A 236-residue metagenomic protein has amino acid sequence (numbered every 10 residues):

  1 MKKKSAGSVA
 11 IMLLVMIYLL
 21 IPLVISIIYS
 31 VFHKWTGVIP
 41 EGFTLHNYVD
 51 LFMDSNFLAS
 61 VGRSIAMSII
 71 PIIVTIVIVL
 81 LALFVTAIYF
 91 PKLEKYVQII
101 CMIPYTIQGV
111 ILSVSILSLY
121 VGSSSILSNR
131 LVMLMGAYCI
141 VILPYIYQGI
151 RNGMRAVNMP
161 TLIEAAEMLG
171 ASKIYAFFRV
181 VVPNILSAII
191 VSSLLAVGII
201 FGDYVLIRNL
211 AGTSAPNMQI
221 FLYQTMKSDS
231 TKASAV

Functional and structural regions predicted by a protein language model:
K3, I69-C101, V114, S118-G122 (+3 more regions): Transmembrane-helix boundary motif in ABC transporter permease subunits
K4-S5, N47-N56, F201-V236: Interhelical loop and adjacent transmembrane-helix boundary motif in polytopic membrane transport permeases
I11-L23, Y147-I150, K173-G202: Transmembrane alpha-helices
I21-S55, R208-T213: Short membrane-interfacial helix/loop motifs at transmembrane-helix boundaries
S26, S30-K34, A188-F221: Non-cytoplasmic
T36-G37, L45, V110-I140, I174 (+1 more regions): Membrane-interfacial helix termini and adjacent extracytoplasmic/periplasmic loops of multi-pass transporters
A59-I72, D229-V236: A membrane-interface signal for the N-terminal entry of alpha-helical transmembrane segments
S128-E167, Y175-V181, V191-S193: Membrane-cytosol interface at the C-terminal ends of specific transmembrane alpha-helices in multi-pass membrane
